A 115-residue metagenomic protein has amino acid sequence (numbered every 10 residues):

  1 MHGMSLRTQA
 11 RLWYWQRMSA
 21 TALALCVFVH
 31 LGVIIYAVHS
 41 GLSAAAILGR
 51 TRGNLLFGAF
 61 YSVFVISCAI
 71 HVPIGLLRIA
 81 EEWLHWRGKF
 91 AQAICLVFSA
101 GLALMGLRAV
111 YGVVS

Functional and structural regions predicted by a protein language model:
M1-S115: Membrane-embedded alpha-helical bundles that constitute the cytochrome b-like, heme-associated redox core of multi-pass
